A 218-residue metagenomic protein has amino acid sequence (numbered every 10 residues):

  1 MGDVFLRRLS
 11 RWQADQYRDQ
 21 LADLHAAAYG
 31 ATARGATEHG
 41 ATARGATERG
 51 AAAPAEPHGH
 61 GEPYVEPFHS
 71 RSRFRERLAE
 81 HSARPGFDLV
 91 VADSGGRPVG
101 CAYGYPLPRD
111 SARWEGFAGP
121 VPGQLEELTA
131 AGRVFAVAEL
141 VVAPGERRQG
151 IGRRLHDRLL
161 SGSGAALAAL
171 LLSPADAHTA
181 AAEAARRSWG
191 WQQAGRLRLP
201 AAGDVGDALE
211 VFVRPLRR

Functional and structural regions predicted by a protein language model:
M1-D19, D23, A27, A31-T32 (+3 more regions): Conserved N-terminal entry element of GNAT/NAT acetyltransferase domains
G35, G40, G45, G50 (+3 more regions): Active-site rim helix/loop that mediates acceptor-substrate recognition in acyltransferases
G86-V91, C101, V134, E139 (+1 more regions): Short hydrophobic/aromatic beta-strand element in the GNAT-like acyltransferase core that lines or flanks the acyl-donor
D93-G95, V213-R217: Active-site beta-strand termini and strand-to-loop segments that position acidic
Y103-E139, V205: Conserved acyl-donor/pantetheine-binding loop and adjacent beta-alpha core of acyl/acetyltransferases and related
F135-V137, G162-A175: Conserved GNAT acetyl-CoA-binding A-motif
V137-P144, R148-G162, A184, S188: Conserved acetyl-CoA-binding loop-helix of GNAT-fold acetyltransferases
L171-P174, R187-A208: Conserved catalytic-core motifs of GNAT/GCN5-like acyltransferases
